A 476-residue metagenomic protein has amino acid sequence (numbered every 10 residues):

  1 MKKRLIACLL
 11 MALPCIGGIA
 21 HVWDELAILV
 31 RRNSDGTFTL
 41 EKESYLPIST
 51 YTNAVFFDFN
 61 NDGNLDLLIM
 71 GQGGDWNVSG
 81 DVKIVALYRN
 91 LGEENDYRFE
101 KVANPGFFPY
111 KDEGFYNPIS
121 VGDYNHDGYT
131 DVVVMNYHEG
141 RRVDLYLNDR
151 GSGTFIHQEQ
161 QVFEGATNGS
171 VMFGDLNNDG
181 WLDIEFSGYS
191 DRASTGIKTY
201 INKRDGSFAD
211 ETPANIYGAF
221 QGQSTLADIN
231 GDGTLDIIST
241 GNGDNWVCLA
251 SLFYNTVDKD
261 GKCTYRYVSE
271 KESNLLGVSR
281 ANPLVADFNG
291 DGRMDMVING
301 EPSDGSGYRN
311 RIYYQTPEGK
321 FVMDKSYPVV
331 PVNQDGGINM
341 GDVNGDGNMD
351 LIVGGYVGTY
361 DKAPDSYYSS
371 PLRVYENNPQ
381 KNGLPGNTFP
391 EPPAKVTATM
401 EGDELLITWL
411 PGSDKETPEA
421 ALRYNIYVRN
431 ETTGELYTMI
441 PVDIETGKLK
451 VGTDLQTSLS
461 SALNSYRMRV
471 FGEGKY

Functional and structural regions predicted by a protein language model:
H21-S49, Y88-G114, L147-A166, Y200-A219 (+6 more regions): Blade-edge motifs of beta-propeller repeat domains
A27, V85, V143, I197 (+4 more regions): Short beta-strand elements bearing conserved aromatic residues within extracellular beta-rich modules
T52-N61, Y116-H126, N168-L176, G222-I229 (+2 more regions): Beta-propeller blade termini
G63-I69, G128-T130, G180-F186, G233-L235 (+4 more regions): Glycine-aliphatic tripeptides that mark coil-to-beta-strand junctions in extracellular and membrane proteins
Q72-V78, H138-G140, Y189-A193, N242-W246 (+3 more regions): Short glycine/acidic-enriched loop and turn motifs that connect beta-strands
N339-N387: Blade-level signature of beta-propeller repeat domains, shared across WD40, Kelch, NHL, RCC1 and BNR/Asp-box propellers
Q380-A420: Pro/Thr/Ser/Gly-rich low-complexity, intrinsically disordered linker/stalk tracts
A421-E473: Recognizes extended acidic, P/S/T-rich segments that occur within or adjacent to Ig-like beta-sandwich modules
